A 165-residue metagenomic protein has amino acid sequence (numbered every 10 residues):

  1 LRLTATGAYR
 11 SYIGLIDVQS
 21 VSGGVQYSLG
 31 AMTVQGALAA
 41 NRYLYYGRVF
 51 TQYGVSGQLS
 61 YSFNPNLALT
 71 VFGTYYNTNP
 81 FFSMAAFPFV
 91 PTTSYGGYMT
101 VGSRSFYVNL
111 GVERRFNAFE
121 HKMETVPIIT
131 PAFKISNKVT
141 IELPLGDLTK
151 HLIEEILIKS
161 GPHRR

Functional and structural regions predicted by a protein language model:
L1-A31: Outer-membrane beta-barrel initiation region
L3-G7, G36-A40, V71-Y75, L110-R114 (+1 more regions): Transmembrane beta-barrel strands of outer-membrane/channel proteins
L15-Q19, V49-Y53, F89-Y95, M123-P127: Residues that define the transmembrane beta-barrel architecture of outer-membrane proteins
V21-Y27, G57-Y61, G97-S103, V112 (+1 more regions): Residues on the lipid-exposed face of transmembrane beta-strands in outer-membrane beta-barrel proteins
L29-G36, P65-V71, S103-L110, I135-L143: Repeated loop/turn-to-beta-strand initiation elements of outer-membrane beta-barrel proteins
A39-N64, N77-F89: Surface-exposed loop and membrane-interface regions of Gram-negative outer-membrane beta-barrel proteins
R42-Y46, N77-S83, S105-Y107, F116-E120 (+1 more regions): Gram-negative outer-membrane beta-barrel proteins
V108-R165: Solenoidal tandem-repeat scaffolds enriched in leucines and small polar residues
